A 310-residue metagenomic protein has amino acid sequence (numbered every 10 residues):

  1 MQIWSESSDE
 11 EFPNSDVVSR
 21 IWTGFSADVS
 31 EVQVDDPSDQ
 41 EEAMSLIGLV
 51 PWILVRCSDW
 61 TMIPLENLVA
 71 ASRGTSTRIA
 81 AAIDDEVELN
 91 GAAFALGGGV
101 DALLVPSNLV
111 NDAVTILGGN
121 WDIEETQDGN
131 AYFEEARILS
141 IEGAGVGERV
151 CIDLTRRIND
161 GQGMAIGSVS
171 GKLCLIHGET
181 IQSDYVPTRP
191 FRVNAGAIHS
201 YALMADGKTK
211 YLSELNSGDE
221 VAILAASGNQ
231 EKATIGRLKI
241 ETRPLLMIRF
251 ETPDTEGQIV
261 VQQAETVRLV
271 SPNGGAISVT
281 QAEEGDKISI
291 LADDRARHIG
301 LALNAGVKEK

Functional and structural regions predicted by a protein language model:
E11-D16, G24-F191, G207: N-terminal intrinsically disordered, low-complexity, charge/repeat-rich segments that act as generic
V150, L215, V221-A222, G285-I290: Generic structural signal for buried aliphatic residues
G196, L212-N216, A282: Short, well-ordered loop/turn sites that connect or cap secondary structure elements
G207, E220, A226-S227, K287 (+1 more regions): Short, surface-exposed secondary-structure boundary micro-motifs
K208-Y211, S278: Short, conserved secondary-structure segments in the cores of folded domains
E214, A225-K232: Short coil-to-beta-strand transition motifs
N229-F250, G300-K310: Short, compositionally biased
L246-I299: Glycine- and charge-enriched low-complexity intrinsically disordered segments
